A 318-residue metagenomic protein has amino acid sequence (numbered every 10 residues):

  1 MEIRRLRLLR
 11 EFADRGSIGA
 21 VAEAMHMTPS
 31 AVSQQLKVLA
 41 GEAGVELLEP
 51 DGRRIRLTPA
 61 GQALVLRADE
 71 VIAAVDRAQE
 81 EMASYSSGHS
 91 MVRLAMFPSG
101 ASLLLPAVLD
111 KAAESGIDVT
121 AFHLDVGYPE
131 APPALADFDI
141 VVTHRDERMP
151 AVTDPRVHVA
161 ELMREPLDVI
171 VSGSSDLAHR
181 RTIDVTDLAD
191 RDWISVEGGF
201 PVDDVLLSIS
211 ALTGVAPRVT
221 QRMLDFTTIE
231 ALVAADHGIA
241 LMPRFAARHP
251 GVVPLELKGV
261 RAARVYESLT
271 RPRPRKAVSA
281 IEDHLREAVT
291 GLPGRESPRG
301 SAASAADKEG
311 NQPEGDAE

Functional and structural regions predicted by a protein language model:
R10-H26: Short helix-boundary/capping micro-motifs
A40-L57: A short LG(V/I)-centered, amphipathic sequence patch enriched for acidic residue(s) preceding the LG motif
E42-A43, L64-S86: Alpha-helical linker/hinge and terminal dimerization helices associated with HTH transcriptional regulators
M91-M149, K308: Central regulatory/effector-binding core of bacterial HTH transcription factors
H123-D187: Acidic, Gly/Pro-rich loop/turn segments at junctions of secondary structure
P155-H158, T227-R273: Beta-alpha-beta core module
D192-T213: Secondary-structure junction motif
E256-K308, A317-E318: A late-sequence structural motif
